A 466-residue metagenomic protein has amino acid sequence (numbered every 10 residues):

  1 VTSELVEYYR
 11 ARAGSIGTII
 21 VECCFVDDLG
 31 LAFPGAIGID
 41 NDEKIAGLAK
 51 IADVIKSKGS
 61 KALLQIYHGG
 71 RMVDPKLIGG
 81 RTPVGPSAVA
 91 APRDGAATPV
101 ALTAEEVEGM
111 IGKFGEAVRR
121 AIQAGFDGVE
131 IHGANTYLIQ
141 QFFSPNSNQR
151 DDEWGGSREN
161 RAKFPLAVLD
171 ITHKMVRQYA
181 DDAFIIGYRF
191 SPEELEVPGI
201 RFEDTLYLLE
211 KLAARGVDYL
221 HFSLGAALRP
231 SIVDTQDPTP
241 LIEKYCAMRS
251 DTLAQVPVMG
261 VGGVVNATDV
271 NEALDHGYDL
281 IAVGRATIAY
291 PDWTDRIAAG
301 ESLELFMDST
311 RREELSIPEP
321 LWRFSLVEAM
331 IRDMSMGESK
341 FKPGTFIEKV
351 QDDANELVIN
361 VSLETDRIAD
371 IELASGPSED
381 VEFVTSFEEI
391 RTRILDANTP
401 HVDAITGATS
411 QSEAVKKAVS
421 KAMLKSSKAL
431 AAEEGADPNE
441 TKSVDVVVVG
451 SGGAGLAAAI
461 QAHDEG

Functional and structural regions predicted by a protein language model:
V1-G337: Flavin-dependent oxidoreductase catalytic cores
C24, Y67, I405, V449-G452: Active-site-proximal beta-strand/loop segments in catalytic clefts of secreted hydrolases
E108, E159, I405-E413, G452-G453: Short, conserved micro-motifs enriched in small and acidic residues
R189-P192, G435-N439: Short linear capping/connector segments at secondary-structure termini
E338-G435: Active-site- and interface-proximal helix/loop "cap" or "latch" segments in soluble metabolic and energy-transducing
D437-A454: Beta1/beta-strand and adjacent pyrophosphate-binding region of the FAD-binding site in flavoprotein oxidoreductases
A454, A459-I460: Walker A/P-loop phosphate-binding motif and the immediately C-terminal alpha-helix
H463-G466: Glycine-rich FAD pyrophosphate-binding loop
